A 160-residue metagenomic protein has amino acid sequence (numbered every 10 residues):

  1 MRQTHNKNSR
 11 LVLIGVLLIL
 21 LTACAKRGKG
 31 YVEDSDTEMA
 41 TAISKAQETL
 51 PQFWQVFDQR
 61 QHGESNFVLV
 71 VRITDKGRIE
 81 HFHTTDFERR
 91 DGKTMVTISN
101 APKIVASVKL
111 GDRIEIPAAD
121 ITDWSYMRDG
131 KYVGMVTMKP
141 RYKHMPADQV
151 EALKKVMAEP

Functional and structural regions predicted by a protein language model:
R2-V12: Bacterial N-terminal signal peptides that target proteins for export
V12-I19: Sec-dependent N-terminal signal peptides
T22-A23: C-terminal motif of bacterial Sec signal peptides marking the signal peptidase cleavage site
G28-I79, H83: N-terminal secretory signal peptides
N66-R72, E80-T85, M95, R113-E115 (+1 more regions): Ordered hydrophobic segments in well-structured contexts
I73-D75, T85-R90, I98-P102, D120: A mature extracytoplasmic/lumenal domain signature
M95-R113: Short solvent-exposed strand/turn elements
I114-P160: C-terminal partner/receptor-binding element of secreted or periplasmic proteins
